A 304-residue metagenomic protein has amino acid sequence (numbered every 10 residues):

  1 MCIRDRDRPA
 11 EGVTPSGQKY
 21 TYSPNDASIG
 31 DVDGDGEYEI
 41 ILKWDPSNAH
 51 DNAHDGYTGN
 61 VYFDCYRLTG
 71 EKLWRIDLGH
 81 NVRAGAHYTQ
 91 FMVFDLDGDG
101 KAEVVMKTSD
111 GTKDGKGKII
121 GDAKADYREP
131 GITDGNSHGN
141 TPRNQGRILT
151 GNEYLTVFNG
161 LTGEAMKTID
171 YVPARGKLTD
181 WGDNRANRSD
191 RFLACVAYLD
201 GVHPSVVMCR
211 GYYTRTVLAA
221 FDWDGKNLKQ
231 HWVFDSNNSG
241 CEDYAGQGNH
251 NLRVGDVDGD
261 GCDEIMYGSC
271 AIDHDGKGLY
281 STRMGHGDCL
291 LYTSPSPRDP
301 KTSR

Functional and structural regions predicted by a protein language model:
M1-D5, Y292-K301: Conserved small/polar residues in nucleotide/adenosyl-binding loops
R4-S28, G36-K43, N52, G59-H80 (+5 more regions): Aromatic (tryptophan-biased) beta-strands that constitute blades/sheets of beta-rich domains
S23, H87, D190, G248 (+1 more regions): Beta-rich catalytic cores
D26-V32, T89-L96, L193-L199, N251-V257 (+1 more regions): Beta-propeller blade termini
G34-W44, G98-K107, G201-C209, D260-M266 (+1 more regions): Acidic/hydrophobic-patterned starts of short beta strands in beta-sheet-rich repeat architectures
K43-G59, S109-L149: Short, conserved, GDST-rich strand-edge loop motifs in beta-rich repeat architectures
F63-C65, F91, L155-V157, L218-A220 (+1 more regions): Hydrophobic beta-strand positions in blades of beta-propellers and related beta-sheet-rich domains
D134-G248: Solenoidal tandem-repeat scaffolds enriched in leucines and small polar residues
